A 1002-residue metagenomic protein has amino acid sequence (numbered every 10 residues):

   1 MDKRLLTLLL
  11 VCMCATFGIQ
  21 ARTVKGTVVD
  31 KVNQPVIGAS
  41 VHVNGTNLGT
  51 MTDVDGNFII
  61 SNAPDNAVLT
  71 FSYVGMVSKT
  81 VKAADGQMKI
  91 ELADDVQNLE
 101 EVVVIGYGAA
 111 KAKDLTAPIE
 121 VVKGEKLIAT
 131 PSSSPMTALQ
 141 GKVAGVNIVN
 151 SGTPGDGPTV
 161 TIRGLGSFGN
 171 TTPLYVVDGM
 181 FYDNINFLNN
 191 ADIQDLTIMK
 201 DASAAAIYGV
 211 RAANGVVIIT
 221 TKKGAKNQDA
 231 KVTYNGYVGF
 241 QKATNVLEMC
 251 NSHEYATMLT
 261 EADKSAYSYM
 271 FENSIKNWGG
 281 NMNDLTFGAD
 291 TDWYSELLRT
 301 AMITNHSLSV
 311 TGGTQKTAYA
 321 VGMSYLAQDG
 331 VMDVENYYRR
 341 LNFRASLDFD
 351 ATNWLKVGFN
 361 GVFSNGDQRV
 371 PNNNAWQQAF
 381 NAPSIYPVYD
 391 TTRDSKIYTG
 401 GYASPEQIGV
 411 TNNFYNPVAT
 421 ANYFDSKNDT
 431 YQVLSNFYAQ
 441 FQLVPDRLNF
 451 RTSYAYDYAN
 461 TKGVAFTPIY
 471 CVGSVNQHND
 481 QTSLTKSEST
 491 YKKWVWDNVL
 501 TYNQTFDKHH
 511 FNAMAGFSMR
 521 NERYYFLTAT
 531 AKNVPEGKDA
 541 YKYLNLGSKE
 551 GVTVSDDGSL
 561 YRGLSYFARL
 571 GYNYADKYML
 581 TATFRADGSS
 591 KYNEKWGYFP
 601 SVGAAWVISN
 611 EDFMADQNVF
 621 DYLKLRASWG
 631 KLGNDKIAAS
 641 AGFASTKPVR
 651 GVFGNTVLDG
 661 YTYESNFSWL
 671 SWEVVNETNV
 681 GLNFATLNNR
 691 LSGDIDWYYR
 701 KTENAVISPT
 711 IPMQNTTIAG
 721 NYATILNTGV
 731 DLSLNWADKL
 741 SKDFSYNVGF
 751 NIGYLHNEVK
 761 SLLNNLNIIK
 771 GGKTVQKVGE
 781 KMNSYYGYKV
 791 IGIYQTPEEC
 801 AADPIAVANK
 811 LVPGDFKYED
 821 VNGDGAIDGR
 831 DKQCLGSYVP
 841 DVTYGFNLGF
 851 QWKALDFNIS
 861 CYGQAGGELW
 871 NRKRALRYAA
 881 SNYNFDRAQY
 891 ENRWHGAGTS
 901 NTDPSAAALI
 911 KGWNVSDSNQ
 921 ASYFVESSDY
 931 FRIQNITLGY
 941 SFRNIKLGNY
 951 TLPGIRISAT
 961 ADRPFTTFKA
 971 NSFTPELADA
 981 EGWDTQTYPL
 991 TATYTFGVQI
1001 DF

Functional and structural regions predicted by a protein language model:
M1-C12, T16-R344, F349-A351, K356-G358 (+7 more regions): Short, small/polar-rich motifs associated with maturation and membrane association, primarily at protein termini
A112-D114, I207-G209, N227-Q228, A243-N245 (+5 more regions): Switch/connector loops and helix/strand junctions flanking conserved nucleotide-binding motifs in nucleotide-processing
L127, P131, T153, T172 (+12 more regions): Extracellular/periplasmic, surface-exposed regions of secreted and cell-surface proteins
T233-T286, T528, G720-A723, A737-Y838 (+2 more regions): Conserved small-residue
Y269-D290, T304-N305, Q377-V418: Acidic, glycine-rich flexible loop segments
S837-W870: Glycine-rich, aromatic-lined ligand/substrate-binding cores of catalytic and carbohydrate-binding domains
S860-F931: C-terminal beta-barrel architecture of Gram-negative outer-membrane proteins
